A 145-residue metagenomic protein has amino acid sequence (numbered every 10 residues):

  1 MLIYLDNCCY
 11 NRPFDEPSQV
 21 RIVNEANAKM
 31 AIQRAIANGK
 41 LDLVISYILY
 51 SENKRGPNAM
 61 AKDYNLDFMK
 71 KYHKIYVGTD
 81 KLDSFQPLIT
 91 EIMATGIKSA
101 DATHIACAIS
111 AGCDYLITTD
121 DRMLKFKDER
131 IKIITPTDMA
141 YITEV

Functional and structural regions predicted by a protein language model:
M1-I45, R55-D63, V145: Short, well-structured N-terminal submotif of metal-dependent ribonuclease cores
L2, E16-A26, A106-V145: Acidic, PIN/NYN-like endoribonuclease modules and their adjacent C-terminal/linker elements
Y10-N11, S51-N53, M123-K125: Short, active-site-adjacent cap segments at secondary-structure transitions
Q19-V20, E52, T90-M93: Short, contiguous strand/loop micro-motifs
E25, E52, D101: Acidic-residue sensor for enzyme active/binding pockets
N27, I48, T103: Short, well-structured alpha-helical interface segments that form or flank functional binding sites
L41-I45, L49, P57-A61, N65-K70 (+3 more regions): Anionic, Ser/Thr-rich low-complexity intrinsically disordered regions
K74-Y115, D121, K125: Active-site neighborhoods of divalent-metal-dependent phosphate/nucleic-acid chemistry enzymes
